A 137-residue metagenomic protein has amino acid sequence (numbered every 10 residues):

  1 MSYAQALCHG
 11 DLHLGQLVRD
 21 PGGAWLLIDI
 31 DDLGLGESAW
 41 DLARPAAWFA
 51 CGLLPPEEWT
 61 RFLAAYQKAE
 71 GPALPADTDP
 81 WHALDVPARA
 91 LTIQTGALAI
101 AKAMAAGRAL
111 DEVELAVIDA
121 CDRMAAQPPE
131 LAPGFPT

Functional and structural regions predicted by a protein language model:
M1, P72-L74: Short secondary-structure junctions
M1-W40, G52: Active-site acidic catalytic loop and adjacent metal/ATP-binding pocket of ATP-dependent phosphoryl transfer enzymes
L7, E57-R61, D79, E112: Alpha-helix N-cap and coil->helix boundary residues
W25-L27, W40, A46-W48, E70 (+4 more regions): Bulky hydrophobic/aromatic packing residues
A39-P72, R89-G107: Active-site activation/catalytic loop segments of kinase-like enzymes and analogous catalytic loops in related
L74-A88: All-alpha amphipathic helical-bundle segments outside canonical DNA-binding/catalytic cores that form hydrophobic
D85-R89, A132-F135: A structured, mid-to-C-terminal "fold-capping" secondary-structure block
T95-T137: ATP/Mg2+ or Mg2+-diphosphate-binding catalytic cores that bind nucleotide phosphates or diphosphates via glycine-rich
